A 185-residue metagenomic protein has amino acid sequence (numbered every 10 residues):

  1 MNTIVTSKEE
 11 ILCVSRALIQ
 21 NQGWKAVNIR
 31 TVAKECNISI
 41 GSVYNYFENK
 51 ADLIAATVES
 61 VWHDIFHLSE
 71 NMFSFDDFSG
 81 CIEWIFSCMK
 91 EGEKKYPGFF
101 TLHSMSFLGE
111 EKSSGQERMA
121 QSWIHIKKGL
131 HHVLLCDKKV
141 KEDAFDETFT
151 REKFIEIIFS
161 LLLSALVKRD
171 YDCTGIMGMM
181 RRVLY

Functional and structural regions predicted by a protein language model:
M1-T6, D143-F145: N-terminal intrinsically disordered/low-complexity leader segments
I4, E10, V14, L18-D52 (+1 more regions): Helix-turn-helix
I4, I126, E147-I155, D172-I176: Short amphipathic alpha-helix in the helical subdomain of ABC transporter nucleotide-binding domains
A56, E70-K95, R151-I155, M177: Hydrophobic alpha-helical connector segments
E59-I65: Short, basic, alpha-helical segments at the C-terminal edge of helix-turn-helix-like DNA-binding modules
W84, G92-E117: Amphipathic alpha-helical segments used for helix-helix packing
M89, L102-H103, I158-L162, M180: Short alpha-helical scaffolding segments that buttress acidic/His motifs in well-ordered protein cores
K94-K95, E111-V140, F149-E152: Amphipathic alpha-helical packing segments from all-alpha helical-bundle domains
